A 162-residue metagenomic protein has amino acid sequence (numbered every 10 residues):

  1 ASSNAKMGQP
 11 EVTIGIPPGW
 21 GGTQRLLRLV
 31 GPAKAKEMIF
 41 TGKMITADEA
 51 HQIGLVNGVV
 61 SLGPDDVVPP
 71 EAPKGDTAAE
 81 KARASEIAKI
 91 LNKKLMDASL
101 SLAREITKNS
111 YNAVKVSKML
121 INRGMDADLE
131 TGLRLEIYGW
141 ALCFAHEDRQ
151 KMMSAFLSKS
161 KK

Functional and structural regions predicted by a protein language model:
A1-A5, A47, V56-R134, E147: C-terminal long alpha-helix characteristic of the crotonase
A1-I14, P18, M44: Glycine-rich beta-to-alpha active-site loop
Q24-A33: Hydrophobic, secondary-structure "cap" segments at the distal end of domains
L26, A50, S117, F156: Terminal peptide-recognition signature
L29, M38, C143: Conserved catalytic core of Hanks-type protein kinase domains
G42-H51: Acidic, divalent-metal-coordinating active-site segment for phosphoryl/phosphodiester hydrolysis, typified by short
M153-K162: Terminal low-complexity tails and localization/encapsulation signals of metabolic enzymes
